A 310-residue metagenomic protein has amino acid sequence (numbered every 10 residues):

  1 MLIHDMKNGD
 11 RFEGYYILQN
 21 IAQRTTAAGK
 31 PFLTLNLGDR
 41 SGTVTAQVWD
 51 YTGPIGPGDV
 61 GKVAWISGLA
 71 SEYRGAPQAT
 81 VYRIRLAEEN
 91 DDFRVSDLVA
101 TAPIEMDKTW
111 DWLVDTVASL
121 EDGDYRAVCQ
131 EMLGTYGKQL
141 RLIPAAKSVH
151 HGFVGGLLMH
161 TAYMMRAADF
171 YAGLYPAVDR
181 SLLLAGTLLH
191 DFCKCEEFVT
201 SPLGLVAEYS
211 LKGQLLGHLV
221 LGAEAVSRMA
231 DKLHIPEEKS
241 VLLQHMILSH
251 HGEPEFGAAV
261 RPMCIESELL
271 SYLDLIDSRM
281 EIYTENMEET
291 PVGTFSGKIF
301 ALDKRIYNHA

Functional and structural regions predicted by a protein language model:
M1-F12: OB-fold nucleic-acid-binding modules
Y16, G61, M164, I247 (+1 more regions): Divalent metal-coordination and catalytic microenvironments
I21-P31, V44-Q47, Y51-S96: OB-fold single-stranded nucleic acid-binding module
T34-D39, T200: Short, acidic/hydrophobic/Gly-rich beta-strand patch recurrent on exposed beta strands that often constitutes part
Q78-P144, L221: Extended, charge-rich, solvent-exposed interface segments
Y125-A168, F192-E197: A short mid-domain helix/strand-loop element embedded in enzyme catalytic domains that forms or borders the active-site
S148-H151, M159, F170-T290: Divalent metal-dependent catalytic cores for phosphoryl transfer on phosphate-bearing substrates
S271, E288, G293-A310: N-terminal intrinsically disordered, cationic/polar leader segments that include organellar targeting peptides
